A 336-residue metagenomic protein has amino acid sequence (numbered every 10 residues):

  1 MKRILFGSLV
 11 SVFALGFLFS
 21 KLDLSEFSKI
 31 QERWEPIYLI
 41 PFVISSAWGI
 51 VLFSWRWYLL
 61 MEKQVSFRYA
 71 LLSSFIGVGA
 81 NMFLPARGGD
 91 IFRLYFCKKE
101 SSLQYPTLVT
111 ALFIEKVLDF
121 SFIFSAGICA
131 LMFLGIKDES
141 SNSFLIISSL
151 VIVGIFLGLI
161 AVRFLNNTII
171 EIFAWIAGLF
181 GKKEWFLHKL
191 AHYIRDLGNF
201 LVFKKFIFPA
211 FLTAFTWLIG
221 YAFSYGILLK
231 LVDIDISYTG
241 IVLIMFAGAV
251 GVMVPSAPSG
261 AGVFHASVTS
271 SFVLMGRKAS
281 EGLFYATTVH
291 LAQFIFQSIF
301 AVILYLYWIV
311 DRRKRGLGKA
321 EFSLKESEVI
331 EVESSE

Functional and structural regions predicted by a protein language model:
M1-F75, S141-M253, A292-E336: Predominantly cytoplasmic-facing regulatory/coupling regions of multi-pass membrane proteins
Y69-L72, D90-I91, L103-K116, K278-T288: Membrane-interface alpha-helices at helix entry/exit sites of multi-pass transporters
F75-S102, A191: Extended non-transmembrane interhelical loops and adjacent amphipathic helices of multipass membrane proteins
G77-A86, M245-H265: Transmembrane alpha-helix interface/packing and boundary motifs in multi-pass membrane proteins, characterized by
A80-L84, V109-M132, F284-F300: Membrane-embedded alpha-helical segments of transport systems, primarily multispan ion/solute transporters
C97-P106, A266-E281: Interfacial segments of multi-pass membrane proteins
S102, V109-F113, L118, G198-P209: Membrane interfacial helix-start motif at the N-side
